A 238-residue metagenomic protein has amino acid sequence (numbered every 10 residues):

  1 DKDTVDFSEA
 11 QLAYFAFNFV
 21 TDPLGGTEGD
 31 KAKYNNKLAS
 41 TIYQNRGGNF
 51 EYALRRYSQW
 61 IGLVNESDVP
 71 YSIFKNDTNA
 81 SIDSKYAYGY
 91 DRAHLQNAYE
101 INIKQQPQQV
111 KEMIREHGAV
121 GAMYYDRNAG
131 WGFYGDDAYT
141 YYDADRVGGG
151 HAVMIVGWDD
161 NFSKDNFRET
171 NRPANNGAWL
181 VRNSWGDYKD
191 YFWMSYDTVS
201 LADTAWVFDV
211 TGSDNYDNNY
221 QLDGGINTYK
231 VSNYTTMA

Functional and structural regions predicted by a protein language model:
D1-K2: Alpha-helical support elements that line or immediately flank enzyme active sites and cofactor-binding pockets
D6-L12: Alpha-helical scaffolds flanking conserved acidic
A13-R168, R172-N175, R182-A238: Predominantly the structural core of cysteine protease catalytic domains
